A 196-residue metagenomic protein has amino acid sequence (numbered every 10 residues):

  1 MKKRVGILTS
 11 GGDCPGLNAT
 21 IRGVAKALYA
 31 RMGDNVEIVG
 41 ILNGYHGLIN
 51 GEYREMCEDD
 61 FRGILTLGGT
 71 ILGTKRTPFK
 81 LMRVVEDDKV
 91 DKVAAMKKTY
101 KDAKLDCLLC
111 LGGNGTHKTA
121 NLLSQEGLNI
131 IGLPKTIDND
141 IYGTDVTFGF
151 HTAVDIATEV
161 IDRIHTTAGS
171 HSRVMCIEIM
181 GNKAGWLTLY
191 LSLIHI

Functional and structural regions predicted by a protein language model:
M1-S10, T20-K104, G115: A cross-family phosphate/adenosyl-ligand binding-site feature
G11-P15, L111-K118, G181-G185: Gly/Ser/Thr-rich loops at beta-strand to alpha-helix junctions that form or flank small-molecule/cofactor-binding
T20-V24, N114-L128, T188: Short Gly/Thr/Asp-enriched flexible loops that form oxyanion-binding sites at enzyme active sites
L42-H46, I137, I179-A184: Glycine-rich beta-alpha junction loops
L123-T147, H151-I156: Short, acidic/small-residue loops that bind anionic groups at enzyme active sites
T158-Y190: Polyanion-binding loop/helix "lid" in catalytic or ligand-binding cores
I194-I196: Conserved small/polar residues in nucleotide/adenosyl-binding loops
